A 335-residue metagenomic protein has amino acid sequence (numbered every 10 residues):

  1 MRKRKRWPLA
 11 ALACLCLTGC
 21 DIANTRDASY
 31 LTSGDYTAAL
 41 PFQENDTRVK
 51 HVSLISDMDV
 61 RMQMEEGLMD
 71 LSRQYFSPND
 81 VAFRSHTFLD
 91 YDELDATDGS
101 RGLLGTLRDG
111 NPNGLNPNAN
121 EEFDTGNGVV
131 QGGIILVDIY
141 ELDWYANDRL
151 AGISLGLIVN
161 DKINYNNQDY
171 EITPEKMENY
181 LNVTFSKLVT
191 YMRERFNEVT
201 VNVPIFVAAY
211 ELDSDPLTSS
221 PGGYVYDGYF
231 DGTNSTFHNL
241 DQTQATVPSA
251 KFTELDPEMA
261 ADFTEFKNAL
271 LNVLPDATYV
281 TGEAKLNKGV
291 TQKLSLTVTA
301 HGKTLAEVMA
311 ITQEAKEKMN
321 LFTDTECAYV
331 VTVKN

Functional and structural regions predicted by a protein language model:
C16-G19: C-terminal motif of bacterial Sec signal peptides marking the signal peptidase cleavage site
D21-N24: Bacterial signal peptide processing site
V129-G156, L274-A300: Short edge beta-strands and adjacent turn/loop segments
N160-K162, N166-N179, K293-M309: A short interface-forming secondary-structure element
T173-V199, L305-A328: Short, non-transmembrane amphipathic alpha-helical segments
E198-L212, F322-N335: A short amphipathic beta-strand at an alpha->beta junction
L217-L270: Surface-exposed beta-loop interaction hotspot
K251-E254, F263-N335: Hydrophilic extracytoplasmic domains
